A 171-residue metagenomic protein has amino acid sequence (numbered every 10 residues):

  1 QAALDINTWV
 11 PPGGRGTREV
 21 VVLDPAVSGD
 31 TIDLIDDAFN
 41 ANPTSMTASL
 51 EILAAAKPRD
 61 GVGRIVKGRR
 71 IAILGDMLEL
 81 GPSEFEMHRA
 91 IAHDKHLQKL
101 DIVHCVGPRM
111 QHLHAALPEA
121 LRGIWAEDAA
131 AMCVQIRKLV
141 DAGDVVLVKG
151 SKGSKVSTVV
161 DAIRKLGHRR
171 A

Functional and structural regions predicted by a protein language model:
Q1-A171: ATP-dependent carboxylate-amine ligase
